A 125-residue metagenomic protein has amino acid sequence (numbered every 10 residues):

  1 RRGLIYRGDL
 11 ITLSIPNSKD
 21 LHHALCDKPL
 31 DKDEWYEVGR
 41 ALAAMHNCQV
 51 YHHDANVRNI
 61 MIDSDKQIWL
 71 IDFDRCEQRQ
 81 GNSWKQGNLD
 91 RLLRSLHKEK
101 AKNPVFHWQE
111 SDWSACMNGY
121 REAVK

Functional and structural regions predicted by a protein language model:
R1-K19, A43-C48: Conserved ATP-binding subdomain of kinase catalytic cores across diverse folds
I11-K28, R75-C76, K98: A glycine-centered beta->alpha junction motif in the catalytic cores of kinase/phosphotransferase enzymes
D33-A41: Conserved alphaE helix
R40-A43, N47, R94, N118: Surface-exposed alpha-helical segments enriched in charged/polar residues
N47, D63-K66: Soluble, non-transmembrane catalytic domains of enzymes that act on hydrophobic metabolites at membranes
Q49, D54, D72: Conserved catalytic-loop position in the HRD/HxD motif
A55-I62: Hydrophobic residue at the +6 position relative to the catalytic HRD Asp in the kinase catalytic loop
I68-K125: C-lobe/activation-segment region of protein kinase-like
